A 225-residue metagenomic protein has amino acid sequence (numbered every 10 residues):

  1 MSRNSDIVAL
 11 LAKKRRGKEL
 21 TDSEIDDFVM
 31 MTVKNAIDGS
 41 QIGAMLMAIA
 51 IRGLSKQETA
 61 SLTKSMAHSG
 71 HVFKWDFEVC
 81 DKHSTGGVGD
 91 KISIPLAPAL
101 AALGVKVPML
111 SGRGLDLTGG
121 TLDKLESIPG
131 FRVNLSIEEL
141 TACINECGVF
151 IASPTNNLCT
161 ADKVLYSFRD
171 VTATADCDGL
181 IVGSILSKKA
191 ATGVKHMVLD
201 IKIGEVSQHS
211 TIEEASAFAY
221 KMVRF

Functional and structural regions predicted by a protein language model:
M1-G89: Acidic, glycine/proline-rich low-complexity segments that act as flexible tails and inter-domain linkers
M45, L125, L199: Residue-level signal for inorganic ion chemistry
W75, D81, V107-S111, V133-S136 (+3 more regions): General beta-strand structural signal in soluble alpha/beta enzymes
E78-L117: Glycine/serine-rich anion-binding loops at beta->alpha junctions that coordinate negatively charged ligand groups
G112, K124-F131, S167-C177, E205-E213: Flexible, glycine/proline-enriched loop segments at strand-loop-helix junctions that form or flank small-ligand binding
K124-F150, Y220-F225: A glycine-rich helix N-cap at a beta->alpha junction
E146-V194: Phosphate/diphosphate-binding glycine-rich loops and adjacent basic-rich segments that engage nucleotide
S207-F225: Acidic, glycine-rich loop-and-beta core segments that form the ion-binding/anion-interacting portion of active sites
